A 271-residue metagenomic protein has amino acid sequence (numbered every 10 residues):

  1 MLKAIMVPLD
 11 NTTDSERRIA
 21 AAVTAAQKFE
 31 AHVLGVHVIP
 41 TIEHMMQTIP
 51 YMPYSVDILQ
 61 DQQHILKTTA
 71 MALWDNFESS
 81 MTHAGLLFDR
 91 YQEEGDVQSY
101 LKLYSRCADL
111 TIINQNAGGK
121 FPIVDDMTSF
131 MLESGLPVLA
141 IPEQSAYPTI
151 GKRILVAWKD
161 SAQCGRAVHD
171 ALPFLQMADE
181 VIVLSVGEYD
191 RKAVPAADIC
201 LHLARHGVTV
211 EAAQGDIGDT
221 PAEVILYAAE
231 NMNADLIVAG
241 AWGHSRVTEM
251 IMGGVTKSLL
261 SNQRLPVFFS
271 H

Functional and structural regions predicted by a protein language model:
M1-V56, E133-L136, I150-G215, A234: Small/aliphatic-rich secondary-structure junction motif
P40, D75-T111, H206-I237, G243-M250 (+1 more regions): Structural beta-alpha unit
S55-M71: A short acidic, glycine-rich active-site loop that binds or catalyzes chemistry on phosphate/adenosine moieties
G85-E143: Hydrophobic alpha-helical segments and helix pairs
L101-Y104, F130, F174, E230 (+1 more regions): Structural alpha-helical scaffold elements that stabilize or flank donor/cofactor-binding regions in carbohydrate
I113-F130, A239-N262: Glycine-rich, Arg-bearing micro-motifs that act as flexible, cationic patches
P148, N262-H271: Short, flexible loop segments at boundaries between secondary-structure elements
